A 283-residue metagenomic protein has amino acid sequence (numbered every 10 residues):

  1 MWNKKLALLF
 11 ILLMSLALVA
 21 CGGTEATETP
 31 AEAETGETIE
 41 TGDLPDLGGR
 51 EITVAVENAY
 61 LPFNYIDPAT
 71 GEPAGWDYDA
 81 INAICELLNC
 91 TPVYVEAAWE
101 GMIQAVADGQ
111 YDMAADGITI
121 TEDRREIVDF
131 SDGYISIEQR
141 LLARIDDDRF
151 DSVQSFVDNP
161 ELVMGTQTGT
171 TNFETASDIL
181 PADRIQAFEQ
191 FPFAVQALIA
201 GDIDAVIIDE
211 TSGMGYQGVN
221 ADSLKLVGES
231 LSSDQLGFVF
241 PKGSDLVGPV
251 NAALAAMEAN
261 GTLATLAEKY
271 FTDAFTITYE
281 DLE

Functional and structural regions predicted by a protein language model:
L16-A20: C-terminal motif of bacterial Sec signal peptides marking the signal peptidase cleavage site
A26, E37-G42, T171-Q186, L226 (+1 more regions): Ligand-binding clefts/hinges and TM-proximal coupling segments of bilobed small-molecule sensing domains
G36-I118, E126: Extracytoplasmic small-molecule ligand-binding "clamshell" domains of the periplasmic binding protein/Venus flytrap
N58, S136-A143, E210-A255, D273-E283: Periplasmic-binding protein-like
W76-D79, Y94-Q104, D151, Q186-A200 (+1 more regions): Short helix-initiation/N-cap motifs at beta->coil->alpha
Y78-L87, I145-D147, L162, T170 (+1 more regions): Extended ligand-binding regions for polar small-molecule ligands
E100-Q104, I118-I127, T175-D178, I199-A200 (+1 more regions): A ligand-binding cleft/hinge motif common to bilobed small-molecule-binding domains
S131, R144-V163: Flexible hinge/capping segments at coil-to-helix
